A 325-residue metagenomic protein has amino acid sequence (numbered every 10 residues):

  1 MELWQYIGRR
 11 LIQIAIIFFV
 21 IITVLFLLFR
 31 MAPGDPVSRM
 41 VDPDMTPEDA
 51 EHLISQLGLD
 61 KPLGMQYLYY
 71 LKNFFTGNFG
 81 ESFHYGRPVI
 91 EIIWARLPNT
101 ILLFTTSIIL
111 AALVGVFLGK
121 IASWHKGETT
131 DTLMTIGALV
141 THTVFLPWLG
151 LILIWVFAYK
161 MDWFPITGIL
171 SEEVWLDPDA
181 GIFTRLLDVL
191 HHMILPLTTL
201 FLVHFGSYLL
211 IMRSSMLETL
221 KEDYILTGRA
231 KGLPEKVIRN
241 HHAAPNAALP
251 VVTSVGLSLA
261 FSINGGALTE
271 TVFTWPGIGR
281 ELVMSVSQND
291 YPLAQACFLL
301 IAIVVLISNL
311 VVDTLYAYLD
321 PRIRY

Functional and structural regions predicted by a protein language model:
M1-L28: Charged, compositionally biased N-terminal leader segments and the immediate start of the first structured element
E2-Y6, L97-T130, L176-Y325: Alpha-helical transmembrane segments of integral membrane proteins, especially multi-pass inner/plasma-membrane
L3, L11, L53, L63-F79 (+10 more regions): Hydrophobic alpha-helical segments of integral membrane proteins, encompassing both true transmembrane helices
F18-L68, F157-L186: Hydrophobic alpha-helical transmembrane segments of membrane transport/permease proteins and related membrane-embedded
V20, V24, L28, V114 (+6 more regions): Alpha-helical membrane-inserting segments
A32, T141-V144, I263: Transmembrane helix irregularities
D60-V116: An internal, D/E-rich "acidic patch" concept
I136-H204: Membrane-water interface segments at transmembrane-helix boundaries in multipass membrane proteins
